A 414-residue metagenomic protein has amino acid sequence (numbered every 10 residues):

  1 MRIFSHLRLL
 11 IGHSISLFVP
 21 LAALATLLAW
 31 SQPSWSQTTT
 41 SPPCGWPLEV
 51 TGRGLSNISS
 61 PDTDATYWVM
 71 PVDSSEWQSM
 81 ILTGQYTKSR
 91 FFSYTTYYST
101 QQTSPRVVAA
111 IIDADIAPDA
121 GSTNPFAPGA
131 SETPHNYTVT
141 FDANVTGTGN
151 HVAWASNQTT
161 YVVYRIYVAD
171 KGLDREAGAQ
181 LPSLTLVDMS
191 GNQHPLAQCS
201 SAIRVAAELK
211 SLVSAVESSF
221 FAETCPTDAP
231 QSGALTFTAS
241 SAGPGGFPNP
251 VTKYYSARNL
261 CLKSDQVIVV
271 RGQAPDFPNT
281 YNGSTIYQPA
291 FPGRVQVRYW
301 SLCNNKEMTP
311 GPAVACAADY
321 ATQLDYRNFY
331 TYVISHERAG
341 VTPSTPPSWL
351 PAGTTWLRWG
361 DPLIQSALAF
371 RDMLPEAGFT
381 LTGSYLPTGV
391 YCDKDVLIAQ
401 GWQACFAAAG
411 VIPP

Functional and structural regions predicted by a protein language model:
M1-G12: N-terminal secretory signal peptides that target proteins for export/translocation
S14-S16, P20: Gram-negative bacterial Sec-dependent N-terminal signal peptides
L27: …; additionally, a secondary subgroup of soluble metalloenzymes is captured
Q37-P414: A compositional/structural signature for long, glycine/proline-rich flexible linkers and loops on extracytoplasmic
